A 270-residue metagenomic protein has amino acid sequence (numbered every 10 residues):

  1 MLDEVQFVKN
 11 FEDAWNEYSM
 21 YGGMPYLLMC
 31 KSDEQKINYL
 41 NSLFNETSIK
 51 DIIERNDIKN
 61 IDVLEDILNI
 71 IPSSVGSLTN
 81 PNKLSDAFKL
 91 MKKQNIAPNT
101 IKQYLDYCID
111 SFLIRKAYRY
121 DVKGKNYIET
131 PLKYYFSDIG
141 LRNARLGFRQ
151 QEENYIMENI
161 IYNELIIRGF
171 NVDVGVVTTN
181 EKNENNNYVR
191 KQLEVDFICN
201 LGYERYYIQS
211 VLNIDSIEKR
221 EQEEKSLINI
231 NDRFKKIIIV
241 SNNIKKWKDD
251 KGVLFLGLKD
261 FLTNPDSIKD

Functional and structural regions predicted by a protein language model:
L2-L43: Amphipathic alpha-helical "lid/sensor" segments that cap RecA-like P-loop NTPase cores
L28-R205: Accessory nucleic acid-recognition modules appended to NTPase machines
Y135, I208, I237-I239, L254-L256: Hydrophobic/aromatic beta-strand patches that form the interior of the parallel beta-sheet core in alpha/beta enzyme
N200, Y206-S216, E223: Active-site ExK catalytic segment of metal-dependent nucleases
I214-N243: Basic, amphipathic alpha-helical patches used to engage nucleic acids or provide basic targeting signals, exemplified
N242-D270: Domain-level recognition of nuclease-like catalytic cores that cleave nucleotide substrates
